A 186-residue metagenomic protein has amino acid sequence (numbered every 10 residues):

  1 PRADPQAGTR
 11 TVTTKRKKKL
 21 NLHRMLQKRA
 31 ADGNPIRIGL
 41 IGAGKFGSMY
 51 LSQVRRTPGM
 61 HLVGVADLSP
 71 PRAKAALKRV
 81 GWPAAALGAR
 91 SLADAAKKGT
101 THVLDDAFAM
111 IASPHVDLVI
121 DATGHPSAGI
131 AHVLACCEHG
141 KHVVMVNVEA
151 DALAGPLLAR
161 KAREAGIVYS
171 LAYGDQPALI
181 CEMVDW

Functional and structural regions predicted by a protein language model:
V12-A135: N-terminal glycine-/serine-/threonine-rich beta1-alpha1-beta2 phosphate-ribose binding loop of Rossmann-like
P71-R72, A150-G155, Q176-I180: Short gly/pro/ser/thr-enriched loop/turn and capping motifs at secondary-structure boundaries
A128-H139, V148-I167: Rossmann-fold NAD(P)-binding glycine/threonine-rich loop
H142-V144: A short hydrophobic/small-residue beta-strand
V146-E149, A172-Y173: Short beta->alpha connector loops at strand-helix junctions that form conserved, small/polar/Pro-enriched
A162-G166, S170-W186: Rossmann-like NAD(P)H-binding beta-loop-alpha module
